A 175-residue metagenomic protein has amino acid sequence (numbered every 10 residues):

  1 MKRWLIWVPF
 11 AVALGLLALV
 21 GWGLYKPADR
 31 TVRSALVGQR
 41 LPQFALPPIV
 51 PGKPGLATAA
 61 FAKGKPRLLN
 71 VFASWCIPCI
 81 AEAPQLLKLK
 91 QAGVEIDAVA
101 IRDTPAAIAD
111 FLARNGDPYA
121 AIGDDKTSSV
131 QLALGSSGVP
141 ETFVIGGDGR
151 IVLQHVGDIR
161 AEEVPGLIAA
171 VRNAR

Functional and structural regions predicted by a protein language model:
M1-I49, R175: N-terminal targeting signals for export/organelle localization
K2-I6, I80-A81, S136: Hydrophobic alpha-helical transmembrane segments of integral membrane proteins, especially lipid-exposed positions
F44-L68: A short beta-strand-turn-helix
G64-R67, V71-W75, G138: Short pre-active-site segment immediately N-terminal to redox-active cysteine/selenocysteine motifs in thiol-based
L68-L69, I96, T142: Hydrophobic beta-strand anchors of alpha/beta hydrolase catalytic cores
V71-K88: Conserved redox-active cysteine motifs that mediate thiol-disulfide chemistry, especially di-cysteine Cys-X(1-2)-Cys
Q91-T127, V139: Conserved segment of the thioredoxin-like fold in thiol-based oxidoreductases
A113-P118, D125-R175: Thiol/disulfide oxidoreductase modules built on the thioredoxin-like
